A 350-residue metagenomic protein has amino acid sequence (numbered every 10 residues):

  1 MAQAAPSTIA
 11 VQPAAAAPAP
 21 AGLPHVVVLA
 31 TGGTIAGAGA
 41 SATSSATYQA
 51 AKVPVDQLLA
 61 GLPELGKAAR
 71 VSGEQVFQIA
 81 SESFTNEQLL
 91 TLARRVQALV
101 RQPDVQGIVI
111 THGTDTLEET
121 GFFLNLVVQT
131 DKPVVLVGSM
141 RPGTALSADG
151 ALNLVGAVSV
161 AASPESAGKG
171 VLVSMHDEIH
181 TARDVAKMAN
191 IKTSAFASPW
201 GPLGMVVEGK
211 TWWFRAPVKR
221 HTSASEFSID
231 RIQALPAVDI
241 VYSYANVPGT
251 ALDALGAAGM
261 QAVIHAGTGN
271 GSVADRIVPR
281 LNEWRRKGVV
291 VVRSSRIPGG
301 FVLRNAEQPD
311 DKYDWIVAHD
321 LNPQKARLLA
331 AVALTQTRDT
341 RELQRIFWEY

Functional and structural regions predicted by a protein language model:
A5-A98, P279, E283: ATP/NTP phosphate-donor binding region
A16, N270-Y350: C-terminal non-catalytic interaction/assembly regions of soluble proteins
L23, L29, P54-L65, T181-A262 (+2 more regions): Accessory alpha-helical/coil subdomains and C-terminal extensions that flank or cap enzyme catalytic cores
A42-A51, T116, F122-V135, G150-G156 (+2 more regions): A glycine- and small-aliphatic-rich helix-loop capping segment at beta-alpha/alpha-beta transitions that lines
Q102-L117, A258-N270: Short acidic, glycine-rich surface-loop motifs adjacent to enzyme active sites
I110-K132, V273-N282: Short Gly/Thr/Asp-enriched flexible loops that form oxyanion-binding sites at enzyme active sites
G121-L152, V158-A162, R286-S295: Short, acidic/small-residue loops that bind anionic groups at enzyme active sites
V137-E208: Internal gly/pro-rich beta-alpha loop/helix module that stabilizes soluble enzyme cofactors or their anionic handles
